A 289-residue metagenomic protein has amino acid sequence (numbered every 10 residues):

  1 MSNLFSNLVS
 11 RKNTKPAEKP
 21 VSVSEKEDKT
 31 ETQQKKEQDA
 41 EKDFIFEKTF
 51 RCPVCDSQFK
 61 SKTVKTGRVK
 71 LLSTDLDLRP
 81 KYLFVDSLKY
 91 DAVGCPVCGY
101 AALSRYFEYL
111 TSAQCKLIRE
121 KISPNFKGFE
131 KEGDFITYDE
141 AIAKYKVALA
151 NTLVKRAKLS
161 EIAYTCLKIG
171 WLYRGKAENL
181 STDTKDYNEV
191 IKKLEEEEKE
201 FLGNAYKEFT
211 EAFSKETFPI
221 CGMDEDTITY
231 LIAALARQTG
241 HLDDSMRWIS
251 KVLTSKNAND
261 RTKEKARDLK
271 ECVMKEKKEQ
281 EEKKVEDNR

Functional and structural regions predicted by a protein language model:
N13-E25, Y173-D183, L231-M246, E271-R289: Alpha-helical linker/edge segments of TPR/alpha-solenoid repeat scaffolds and analogous pre-/post-domain helices
F46-K48, D91: Short metal-coordination and nucleic-acid-contact micro-motifs, chiefly zinc-binding Cys/His arrays
C52-D56, C95-C98: Short cysteine-rich clusters marking metal-coordination/redox-active sites
S57-V85: Short recognition patches in nucleic-acid-associated and regulatory proteins
E120-L149, L153-V190, M223-Q238: Amphipathic alpha-helical repeat scaffolds of TPR domains
A148, K155, A205, A212 (+2 more regions): Alpha-helical solenoid scaffolds that mediate protein-protein interactions, centered on TPR/SEL1-like repeats but also
E161, E197, F201-N204, T217-E225 (+2 more regions): Structural signature of alpha-solenoid helical repeat junctions
